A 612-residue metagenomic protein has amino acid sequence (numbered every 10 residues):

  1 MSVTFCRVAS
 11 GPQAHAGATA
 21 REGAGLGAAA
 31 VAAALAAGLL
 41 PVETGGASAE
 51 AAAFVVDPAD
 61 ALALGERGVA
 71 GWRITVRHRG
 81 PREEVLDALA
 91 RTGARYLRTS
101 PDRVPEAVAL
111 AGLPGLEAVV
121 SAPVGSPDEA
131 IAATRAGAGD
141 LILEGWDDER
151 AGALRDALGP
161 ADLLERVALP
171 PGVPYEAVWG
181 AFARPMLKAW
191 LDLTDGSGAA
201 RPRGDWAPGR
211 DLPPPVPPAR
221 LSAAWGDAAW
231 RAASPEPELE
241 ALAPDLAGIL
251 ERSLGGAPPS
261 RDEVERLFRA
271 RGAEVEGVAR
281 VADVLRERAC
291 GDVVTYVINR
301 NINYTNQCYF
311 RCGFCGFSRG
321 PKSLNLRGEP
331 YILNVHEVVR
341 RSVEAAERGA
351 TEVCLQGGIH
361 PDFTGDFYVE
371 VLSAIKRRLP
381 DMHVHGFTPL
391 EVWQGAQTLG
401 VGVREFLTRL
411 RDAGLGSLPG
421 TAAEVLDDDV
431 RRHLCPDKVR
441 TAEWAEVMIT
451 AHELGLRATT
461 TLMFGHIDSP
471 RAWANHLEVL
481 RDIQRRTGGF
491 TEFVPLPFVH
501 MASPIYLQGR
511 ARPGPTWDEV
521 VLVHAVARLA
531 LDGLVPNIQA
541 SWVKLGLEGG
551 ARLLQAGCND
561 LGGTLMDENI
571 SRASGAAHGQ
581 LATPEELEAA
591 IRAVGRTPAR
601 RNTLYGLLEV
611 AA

Functional and structural regions predicted by a protein language model:
M1-A49, A59, E83-D87, R91-G272 (+2 more regions): Auxiliary Fe-S-binding modules of radical SAM enzymes
S2-F5, A9-Q13, G17-R21, G277-K322 (+1 more regions): N-terminal pre-triad scaffold of radical SAM enzymes
F5-G25, R73-P81, V119-S126, R300 (+4 more regions): Active-site mouth loops of central-metabolism enzymes
G23-L26, A33-V104, T305, F314 (+4 more regions): Active-site beta->alpha loop and helix N-cap motifs at the rims of alpha/beta catalytic domains
V42-E43, A53-V55, R73, R98 (+7 more regions): Conserved beta-strand positions in the central sheet of alpha/beta enzyme cores
E66-R67, G71-G80, E347-M448, H452-T460 (+2 more regions): Conserved SAM/AdoMet-binding glycine-rich loop
P123-V124, G145-E149, T364-G365, V392-G402 (+3 more regions): Active-site glycine- and acidic-residue-rich loops that bind and position anionic ligands or nucleotide-like cofactors
A133, G256, A282, C312 (+6 more regions): Conserved, mostly hydrophobic/aromatic
